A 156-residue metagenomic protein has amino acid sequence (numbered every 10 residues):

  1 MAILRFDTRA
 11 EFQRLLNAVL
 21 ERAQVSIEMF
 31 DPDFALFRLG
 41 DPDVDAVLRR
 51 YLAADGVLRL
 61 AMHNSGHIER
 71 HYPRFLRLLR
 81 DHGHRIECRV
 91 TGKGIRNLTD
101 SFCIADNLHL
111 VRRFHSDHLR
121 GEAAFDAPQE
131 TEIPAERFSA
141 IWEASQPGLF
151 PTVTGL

Functional and structural regions predicted by a protein language model:
M1-E28, P32-L156: PLD/PLD-like phosphodiesterase catalytic module centered on the HKD motif
